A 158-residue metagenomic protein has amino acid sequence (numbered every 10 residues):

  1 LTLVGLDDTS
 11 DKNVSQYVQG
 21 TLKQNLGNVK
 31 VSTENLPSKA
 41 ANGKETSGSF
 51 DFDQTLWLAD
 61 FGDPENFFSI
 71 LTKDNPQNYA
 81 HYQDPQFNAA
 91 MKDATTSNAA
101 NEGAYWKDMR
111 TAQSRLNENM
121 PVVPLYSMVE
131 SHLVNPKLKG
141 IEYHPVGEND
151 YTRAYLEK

Functional and structural regions predicted by a protein language model:
L1-A59, E130: Ligand/substrate-recognition segments at binding pockets and active sites
L1-N13, L56, A100-V134: Bilobed periplasmic-binding protein-like "clamshell/Venus-flytrap" ligand-binding domains
S10-T21, A40, D63-N66, Q86-D93 (+2 more regions): Extracytoplasmic/secreted proteins, especially bacterial periplasmic and envelope-associated proteins
Q19-N28, T46-F50, T72-K73, K92-A100 (+1 more regions): Sec-exported extracytoplasmic/periplasmic mature domains
G43-G48, S69-S97, S127-K158: Short, solvent-exposed loop/beta-turn-alpha elements that line the ligand-binding surface or hinge of extracytoplasmic
W57-G62, A80-Q83: A glycine-rich, aromatic-flanked flexible loop/lid motif
G62-D63, V134: Short catalytic/ligand-binding loop motif for oxyanion handling, primarily in non-cytosolic enzymes, centered on
